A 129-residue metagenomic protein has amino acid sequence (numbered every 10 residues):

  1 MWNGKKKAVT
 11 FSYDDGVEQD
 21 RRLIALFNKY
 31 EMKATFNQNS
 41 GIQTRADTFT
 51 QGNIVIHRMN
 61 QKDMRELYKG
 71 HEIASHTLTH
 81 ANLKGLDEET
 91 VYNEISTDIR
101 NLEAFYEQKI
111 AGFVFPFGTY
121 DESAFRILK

Functional and structural regions predicted by a protein language model:
M1-F11, E18-Q19, K29, A46 (+1 more regions): N-terminal pre-catalytic segment of deacetylase/amide-hydrolase enzymes
M1-G4, F105, L128: Structural motif
F11-V17, A81, E88: Active-site-adjacent substrate/metal-binding segments within catalytic domains of carbohydrate-active enzymes
D15-Q19, T119-Y120: Short, glycine/acidic-rich beta->alpha junctions
R22-L26, S123-I127: A short acidic, amphipathic alpha-helical/loop segment
N28-S123: Metal-dependent polysaccharide deacetylase catalytic core of the NodB/CE4 family, i.e., the active-site-bearing domain
